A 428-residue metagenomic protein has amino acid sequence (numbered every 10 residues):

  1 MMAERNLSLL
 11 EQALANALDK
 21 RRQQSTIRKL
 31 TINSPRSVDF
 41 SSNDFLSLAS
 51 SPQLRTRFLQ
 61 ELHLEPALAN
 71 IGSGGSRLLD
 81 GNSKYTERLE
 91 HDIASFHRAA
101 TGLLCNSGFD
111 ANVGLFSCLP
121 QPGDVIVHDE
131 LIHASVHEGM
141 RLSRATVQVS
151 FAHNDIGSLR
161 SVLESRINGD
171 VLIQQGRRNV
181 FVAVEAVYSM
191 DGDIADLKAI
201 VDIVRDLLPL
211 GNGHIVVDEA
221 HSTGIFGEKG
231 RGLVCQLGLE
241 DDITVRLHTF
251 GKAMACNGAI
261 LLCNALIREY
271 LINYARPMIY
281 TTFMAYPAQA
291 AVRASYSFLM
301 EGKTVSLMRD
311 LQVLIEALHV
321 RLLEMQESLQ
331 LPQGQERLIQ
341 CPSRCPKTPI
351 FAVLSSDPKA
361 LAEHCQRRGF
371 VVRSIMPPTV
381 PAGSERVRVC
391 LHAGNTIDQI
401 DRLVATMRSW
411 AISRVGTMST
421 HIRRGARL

Functional and structural regions predicted by a protein language model:
A3-G72, T281: N-terminal "arm"/small-domain region of PLP-dependent enzymes with the aminotransferase-like
L48, M308-H319, L323-G369, L391-A393 (+1 more regions): Conserved PLP-binding catalytic core of the aspartate aminotransferase-like
S50-P52, L68, K84, S95 (+1 more regions): PLP-dependent enzyme catalytic core of the Aspartate aminotransferase-like
T56-G108: Conserved N-terminal alpha-helix of the aminotransferase class I/II PLP-enzyme fold
S107, V127-R144: Substrate-binding/gating loop at the entrance of the active-site cleft, primarily in PLP-dependent aminotransferase-like
F116-A134, I156, L314: Conserved PLP-anchoring active-site segment centered on the Schiff-base-forming lysine
V149, H153-V216: Active-site phosphate-binding strand-loop segment of PLP-dependent enzymes
H214, H221, F226-R337, C341-R344: Active-site C-terminal subdomain of aminotransferase-like
